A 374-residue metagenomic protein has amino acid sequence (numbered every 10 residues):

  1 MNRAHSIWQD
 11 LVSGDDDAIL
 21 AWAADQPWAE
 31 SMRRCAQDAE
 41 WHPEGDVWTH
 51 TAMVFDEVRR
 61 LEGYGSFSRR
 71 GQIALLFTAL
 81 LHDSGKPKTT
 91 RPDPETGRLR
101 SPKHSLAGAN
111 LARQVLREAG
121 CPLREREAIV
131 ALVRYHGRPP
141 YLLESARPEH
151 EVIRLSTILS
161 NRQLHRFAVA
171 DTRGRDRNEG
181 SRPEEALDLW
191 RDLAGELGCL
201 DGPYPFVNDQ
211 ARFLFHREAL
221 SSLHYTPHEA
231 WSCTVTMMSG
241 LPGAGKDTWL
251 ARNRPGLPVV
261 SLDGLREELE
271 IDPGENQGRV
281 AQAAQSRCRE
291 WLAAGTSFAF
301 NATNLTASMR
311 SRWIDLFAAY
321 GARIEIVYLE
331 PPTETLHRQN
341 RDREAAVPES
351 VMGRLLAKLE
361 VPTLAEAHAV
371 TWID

Functional and structural regions predicted by a protein language model:
M1-D93: Acidic/His-rich, divalent-metal-binding segments that scaffold phosphate/diphosphate chemistry
A39-M53, T96-N110, T303-T306: Active-site metal-coordination segments of metallo-dependent hydrolases
R59-A186: Divalent metal-dependent catalytic cores for phosphoryl transfer on phosphate-bearing substrates
G195-A230: N-terminal pre-Walker A segment at the start of P-loop NTPase domains
T234-R254: Glycine-rich phosphate-binding P-loop
D247-F298, E334-H337: Conserved substrate/cofactor phosphate-moiety recognition/catalytic segment in nucleotide-dependent phosphotransferases
G256, T333-D374: Conserved GTP-binding G-domain of TRAFAC-class P-loop NTPases and closely related GTPase folds
Y320-Q339: Conserved phosphate-donor/acceptor-positioning beta-strand/loop module used by diverse small-molecule
